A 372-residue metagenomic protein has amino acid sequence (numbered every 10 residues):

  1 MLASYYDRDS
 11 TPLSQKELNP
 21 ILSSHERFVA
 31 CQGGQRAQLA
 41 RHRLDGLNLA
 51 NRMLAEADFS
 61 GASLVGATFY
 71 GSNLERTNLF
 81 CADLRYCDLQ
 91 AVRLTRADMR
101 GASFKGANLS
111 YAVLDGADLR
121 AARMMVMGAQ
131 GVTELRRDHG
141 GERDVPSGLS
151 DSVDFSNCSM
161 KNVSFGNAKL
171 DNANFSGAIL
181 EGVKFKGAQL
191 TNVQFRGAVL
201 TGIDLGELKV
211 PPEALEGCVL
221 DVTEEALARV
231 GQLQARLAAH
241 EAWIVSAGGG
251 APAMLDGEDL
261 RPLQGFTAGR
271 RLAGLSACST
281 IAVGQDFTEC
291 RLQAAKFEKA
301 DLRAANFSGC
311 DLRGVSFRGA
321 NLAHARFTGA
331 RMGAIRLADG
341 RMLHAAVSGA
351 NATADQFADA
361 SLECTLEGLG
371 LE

Functional and structural regions predicted by a protein language model:
L2-E26, A30-E372: Tandem repeat scaffolds
